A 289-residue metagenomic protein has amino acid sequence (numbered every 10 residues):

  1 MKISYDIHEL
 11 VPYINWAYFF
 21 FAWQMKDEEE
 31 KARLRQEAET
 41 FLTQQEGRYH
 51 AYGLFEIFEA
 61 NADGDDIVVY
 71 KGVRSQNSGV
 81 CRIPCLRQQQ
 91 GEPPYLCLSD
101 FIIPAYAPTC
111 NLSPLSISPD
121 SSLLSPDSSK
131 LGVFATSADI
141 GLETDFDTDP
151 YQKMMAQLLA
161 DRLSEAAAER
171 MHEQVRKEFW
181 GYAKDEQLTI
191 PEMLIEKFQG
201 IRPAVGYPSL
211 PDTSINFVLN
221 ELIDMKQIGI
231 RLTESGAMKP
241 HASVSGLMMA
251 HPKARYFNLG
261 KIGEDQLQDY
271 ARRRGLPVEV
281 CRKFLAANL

Functional and structural regions predicted by a protein language model:
M1-D120, D127-M154, L158: Active-site loops and adjacent core secondary-structure elements that bind or stabilize anionic groups
S78, R82, G91-D120, S128-L289: C-terminal accessory domains/tails appended to large, multi-domain proteins
